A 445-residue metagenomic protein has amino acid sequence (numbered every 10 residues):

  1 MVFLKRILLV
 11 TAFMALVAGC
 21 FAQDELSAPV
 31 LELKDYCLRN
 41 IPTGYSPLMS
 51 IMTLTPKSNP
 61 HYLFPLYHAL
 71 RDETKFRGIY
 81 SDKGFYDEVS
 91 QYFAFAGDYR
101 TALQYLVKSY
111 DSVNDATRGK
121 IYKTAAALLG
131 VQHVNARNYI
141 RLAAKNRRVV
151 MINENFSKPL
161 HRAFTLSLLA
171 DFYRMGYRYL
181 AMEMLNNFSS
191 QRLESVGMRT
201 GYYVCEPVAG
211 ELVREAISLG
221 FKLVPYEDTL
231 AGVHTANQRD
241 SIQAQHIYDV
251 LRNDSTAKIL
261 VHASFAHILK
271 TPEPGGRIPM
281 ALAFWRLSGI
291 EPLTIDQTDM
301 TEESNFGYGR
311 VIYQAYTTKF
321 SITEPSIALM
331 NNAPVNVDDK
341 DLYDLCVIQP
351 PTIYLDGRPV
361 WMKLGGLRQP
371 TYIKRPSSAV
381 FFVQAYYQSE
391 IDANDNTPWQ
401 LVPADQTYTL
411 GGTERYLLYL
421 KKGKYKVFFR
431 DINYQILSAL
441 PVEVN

Functional and structural regions predicted by a protein language model:
M1-E32: Bacterial Sec-dependent N-terminal signal peptides
Q23-N445: Compositional signal for N-terminal targeting/processing segments
